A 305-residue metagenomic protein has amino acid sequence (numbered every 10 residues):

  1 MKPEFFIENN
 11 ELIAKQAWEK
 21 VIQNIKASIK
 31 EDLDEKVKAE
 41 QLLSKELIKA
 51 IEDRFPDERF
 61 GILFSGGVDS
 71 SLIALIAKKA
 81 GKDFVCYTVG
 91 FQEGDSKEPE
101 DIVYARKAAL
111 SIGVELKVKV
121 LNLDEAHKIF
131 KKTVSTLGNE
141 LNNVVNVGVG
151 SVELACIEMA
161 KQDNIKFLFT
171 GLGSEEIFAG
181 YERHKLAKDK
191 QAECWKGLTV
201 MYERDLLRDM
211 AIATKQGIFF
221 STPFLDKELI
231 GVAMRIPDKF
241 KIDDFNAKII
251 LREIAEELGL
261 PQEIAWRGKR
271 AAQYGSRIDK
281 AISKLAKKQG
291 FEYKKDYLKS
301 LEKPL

Functional and structural regions predicted by a protein language model:
M1-D34, E153: N-terminal glutamine amidotransferase
K20-V21, C194-L198, L298-E302: Generic hydrophobic, helix-prone segments enriched in Leu/Val/Ile
I29, L33-L258, G275-S276, K280-L285: ATP-dependent adenylate-handling active sites, centered on carboxylate activation for C-N bond formation
Q262-L305: PAPS-dependent sulfotransferase catalytic core
